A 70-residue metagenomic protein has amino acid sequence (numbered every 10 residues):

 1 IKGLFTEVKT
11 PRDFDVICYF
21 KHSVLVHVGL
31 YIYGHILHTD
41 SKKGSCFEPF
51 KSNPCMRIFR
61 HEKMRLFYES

Functional and structural regions predicted by a protein language model:
I1-S45, F50-K51: ...with weaker cross-activation on analogous glycine-rich loops/strands in unrelated enzymes
N53-S70: Non-catalytic ligand/cofactor/substrate-binding and regulatory segments of enzyme domains
